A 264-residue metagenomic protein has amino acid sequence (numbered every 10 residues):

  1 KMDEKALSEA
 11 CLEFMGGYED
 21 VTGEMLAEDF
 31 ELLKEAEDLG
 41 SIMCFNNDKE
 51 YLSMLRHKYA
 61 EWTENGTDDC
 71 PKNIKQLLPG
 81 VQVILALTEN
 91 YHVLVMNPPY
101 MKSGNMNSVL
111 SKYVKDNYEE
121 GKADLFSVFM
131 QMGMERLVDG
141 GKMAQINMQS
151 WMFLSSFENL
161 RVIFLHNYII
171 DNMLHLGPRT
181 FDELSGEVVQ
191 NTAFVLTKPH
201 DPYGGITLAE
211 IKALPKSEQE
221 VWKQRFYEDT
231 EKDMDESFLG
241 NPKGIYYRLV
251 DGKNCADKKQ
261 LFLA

Functional and structural regions predicted by a protein language model:
K1-Y91, H166, D171-L174, R179-A264: Polynucleotide-recognition surfaces of large bacterial nucleic-acid defense/processing enzymes
L94: Active-site pocket-lining segments that scaffold enzyme catalytic pockets across diverse folds
N97-P98, K198: Residues immediately flanking
Y100, E119-P178, F194: Conserved Class I SAM-dependent methyltransferase catalytic core
M101-K122: Mobile active-site "lid"/loop adjacent to the S-adenosyl-L-methionine
S103-L110, L154-E158, G205-I206: Short, solvent-exposed loop/turn and secondary-structure capping segments
